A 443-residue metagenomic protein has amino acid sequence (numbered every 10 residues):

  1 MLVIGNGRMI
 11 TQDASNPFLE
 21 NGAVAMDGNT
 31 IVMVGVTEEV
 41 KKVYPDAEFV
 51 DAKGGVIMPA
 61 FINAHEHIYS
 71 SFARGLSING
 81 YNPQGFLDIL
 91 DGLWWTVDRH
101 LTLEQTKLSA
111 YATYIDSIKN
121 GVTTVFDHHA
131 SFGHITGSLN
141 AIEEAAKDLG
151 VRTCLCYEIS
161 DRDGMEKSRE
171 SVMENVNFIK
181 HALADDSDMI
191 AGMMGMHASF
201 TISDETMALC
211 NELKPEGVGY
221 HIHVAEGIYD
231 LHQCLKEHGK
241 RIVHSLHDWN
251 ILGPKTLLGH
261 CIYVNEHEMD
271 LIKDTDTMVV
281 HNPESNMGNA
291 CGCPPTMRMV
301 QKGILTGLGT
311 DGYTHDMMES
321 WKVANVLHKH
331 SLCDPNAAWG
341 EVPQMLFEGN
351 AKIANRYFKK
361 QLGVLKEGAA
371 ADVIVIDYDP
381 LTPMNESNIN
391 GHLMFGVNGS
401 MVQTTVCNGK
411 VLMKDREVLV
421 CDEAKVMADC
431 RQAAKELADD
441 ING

Functional and structural regions predicted by a protein language model:
M1-G22, M26-V32, T37, V43 (+1 more regions): Active-site microenvironment of metallo-dependent hydrolases
L2-N6, K41-D88, E104, Y111 (+1 more regions): Replace "His-x-His-based motif
G7, V24, N29, G54 (+14 more regions): Divalent metal-coordination and catalytic microenvironments
F72-T106, R162-G164, I228-K255, T275-M278 (+1 more regions): Active-site gating loops and adjacent loop-to-helix segments of metal-dependent hydrolytic enzymes
L76-H128, G133-V151, M173-D185, R431-D440: Alpha-helical scaffold segments that flank or form the walls of functional sites
H129, H134-I262: Metal-coordinating catalytic core of metallo-dependent amide/deamination hydrolases
G150, K214-G219, I251-P254, L271-V280 (+2 more regions): Glycine-enriched alpha-helix->loop->beta-strand junction motifs that scaffold or abut catalytic
D248-I251, K255, M297-P380, M394-N398: His/Asp/Glu-enriched, well-ordered alpha-helical/loop segment that forms or immediately abuts the divalent-metal
